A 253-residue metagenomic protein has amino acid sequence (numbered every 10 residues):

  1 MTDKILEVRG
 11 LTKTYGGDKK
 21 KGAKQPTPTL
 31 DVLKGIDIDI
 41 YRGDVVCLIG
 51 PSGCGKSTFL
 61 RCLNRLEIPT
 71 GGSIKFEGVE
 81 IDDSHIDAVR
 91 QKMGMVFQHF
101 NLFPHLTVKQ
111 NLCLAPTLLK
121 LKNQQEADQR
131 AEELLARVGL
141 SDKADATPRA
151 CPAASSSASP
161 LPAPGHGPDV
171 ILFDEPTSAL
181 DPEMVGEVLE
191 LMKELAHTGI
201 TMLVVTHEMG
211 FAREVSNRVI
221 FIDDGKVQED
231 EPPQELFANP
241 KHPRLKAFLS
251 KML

Functional and structural regions predicted by a protein language model:
D3-P233: ABC family nucleotide-binding domain
D223-D224, Q234-L253: C-terminal boundary and immediately downstream tail of ABC-type ATPase nucleotide-binding domains
